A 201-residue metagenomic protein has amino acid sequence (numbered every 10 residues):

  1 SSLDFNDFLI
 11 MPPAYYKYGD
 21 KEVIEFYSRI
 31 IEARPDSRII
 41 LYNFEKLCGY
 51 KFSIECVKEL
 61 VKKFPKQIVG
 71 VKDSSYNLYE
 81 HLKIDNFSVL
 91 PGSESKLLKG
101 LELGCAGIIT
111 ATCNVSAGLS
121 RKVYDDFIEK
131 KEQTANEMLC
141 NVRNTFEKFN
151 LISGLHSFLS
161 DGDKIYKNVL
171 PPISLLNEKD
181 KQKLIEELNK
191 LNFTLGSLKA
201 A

Functional and structural regions predicted by a protein language model:
S1-G49, V57, L198-K199: Active-site beta->alpha loop and helix N-cap motifs at the rims of alpha/beta catalytic domains
S2-D4, F64, N86, G104 (+2 more regions): Glycine-centered loop/turn motif at secondary-structure junctions
E22, T134, L176: Soluble or luminal CAZymes and related metallo-dependent hydrolases
I31-S37, F44-F149: Catalytic alpha/beta core domains of metabolic enzymes, predominantly
R34, Y124-I128, R143, L159-Y166 (+1 more regions): Structural signal for hydrophobic packing residues in well-ordered secondary-structure cores of soluble enzyme domains
L101-E102, M138-S174: Conserved short secondary-structure transition element at the edge of the structured enzyme core that lines
Q133-N136, H156, I185: Conserved positions within tetratricopeptide repeat
K164-L198: Flexible C-terminal active-site loop/helix
